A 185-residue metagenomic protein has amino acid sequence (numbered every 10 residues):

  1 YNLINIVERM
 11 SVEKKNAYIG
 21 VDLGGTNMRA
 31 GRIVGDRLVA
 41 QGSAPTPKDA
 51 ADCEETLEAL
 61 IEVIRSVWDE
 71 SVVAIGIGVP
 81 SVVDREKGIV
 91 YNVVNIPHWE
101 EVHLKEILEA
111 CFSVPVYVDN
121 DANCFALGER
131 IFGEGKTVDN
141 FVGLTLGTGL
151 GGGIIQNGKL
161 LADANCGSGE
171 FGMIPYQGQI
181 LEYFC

Functional and structural regions predicted by a protein language model:
Y1-S11: Short, Lys/Arg-enriched N-terminal segments with co-localized hydrophobic residues within the first ~10-30 amino acids
V12-A17, G31-S43, A50-C53, Y117-D119 (+1 more regions): Glycine/GP-enriched mid-protein hinge/lid loop-to-helix segment characteristic of carbohydrate kinases
D22: Conserved catalytic-loop position in the HRD/HxD motif
T26: Conserved Rossmann-like nucleotide-cofactor binding loop
R29, R85-K87, G152: Glycine/Thr-rich phosphate-binding loops of Rossmann-like dinucleotide-binding domains
I33, I75-V79, P97-E100, G172-G178: Short hydrophobic/aromatic-rich motifs at helix boundaries and adjacent loops
P47, C53-I61, R65, S71-I75 (+1 more regions): Glycine-rich phosphate-binding loop and adjoining helix at the ATP-binding site of ATP-dependent phosphoryl-transfer
